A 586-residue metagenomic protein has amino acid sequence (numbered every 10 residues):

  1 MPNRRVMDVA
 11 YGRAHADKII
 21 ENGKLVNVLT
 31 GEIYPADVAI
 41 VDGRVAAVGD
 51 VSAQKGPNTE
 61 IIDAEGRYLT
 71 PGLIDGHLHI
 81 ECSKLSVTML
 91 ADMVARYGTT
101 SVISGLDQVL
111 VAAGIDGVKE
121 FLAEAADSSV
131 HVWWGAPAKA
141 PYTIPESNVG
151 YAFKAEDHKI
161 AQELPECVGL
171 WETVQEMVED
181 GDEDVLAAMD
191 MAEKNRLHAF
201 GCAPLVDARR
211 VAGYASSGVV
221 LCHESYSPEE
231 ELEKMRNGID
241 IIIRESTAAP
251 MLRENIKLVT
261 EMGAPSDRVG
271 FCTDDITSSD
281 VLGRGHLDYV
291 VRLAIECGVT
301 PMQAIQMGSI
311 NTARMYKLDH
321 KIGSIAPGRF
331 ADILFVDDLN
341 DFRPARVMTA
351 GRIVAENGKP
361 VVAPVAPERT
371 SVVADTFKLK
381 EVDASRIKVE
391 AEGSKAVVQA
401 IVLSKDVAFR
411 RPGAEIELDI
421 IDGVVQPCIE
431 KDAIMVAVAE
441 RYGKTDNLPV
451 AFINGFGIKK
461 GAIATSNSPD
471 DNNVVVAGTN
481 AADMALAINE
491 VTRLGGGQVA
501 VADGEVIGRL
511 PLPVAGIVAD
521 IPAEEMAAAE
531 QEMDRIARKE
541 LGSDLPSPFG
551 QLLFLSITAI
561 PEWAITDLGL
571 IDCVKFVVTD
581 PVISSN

Functional and structural regions predicted by a protein language model:
M1-A36, I40-A46, A95-Y97, L282-G298 (+1 more regions): Active-site microenvironment of metallo-dependent hydrolases
V6-A10, H15, A91-H198, E261-M262 (+2 more regions): Divalent-metal coordination cores built from histidine and acidic residues
D50, L106-V109, P137-A138, Q175 (+6 more regions): Short, ordered loop/turn segments at secondary-structure junctions
S52-E124, A482: Metal-associated gating/positioning segment near the N- to mid-region
Y68, H79-I80, D107-A112, A136-Y142 (+2 more regions): Acidic, glycine-rich active-site loops and adjacent beta-strand->loop/helix elements that engage anionic groups
T70-G76, S104-D107, G135, W171-T173 (+3 more regions): Active-site neighborhood of phospho(di)ester-bond hydrolases with catalytic His/Asp-centered motifs
G117, A152-W171, M177-I243, P250-F271 (+3 more regions): Histidine/acidic residue-rich metal-binding segments in metalloenzymes
